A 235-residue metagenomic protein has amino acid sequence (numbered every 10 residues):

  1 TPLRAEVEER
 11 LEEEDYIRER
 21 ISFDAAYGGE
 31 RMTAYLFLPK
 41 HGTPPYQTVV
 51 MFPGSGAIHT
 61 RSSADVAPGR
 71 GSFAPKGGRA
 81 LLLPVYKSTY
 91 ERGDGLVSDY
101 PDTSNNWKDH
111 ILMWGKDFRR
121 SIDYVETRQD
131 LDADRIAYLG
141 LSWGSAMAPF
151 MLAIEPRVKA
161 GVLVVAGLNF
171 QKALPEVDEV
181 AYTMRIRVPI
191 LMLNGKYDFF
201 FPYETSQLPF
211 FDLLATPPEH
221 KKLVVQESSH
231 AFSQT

Functional and structural regions predicted by a protein language model:
P2-T43: N-terminal cap/lid segment of alpha/beta-hydrolase-fold proteins
T33-A34, P44-G56: Short beta-strand element of the alpha/beta-hydrolase
F52-E126, F170-A173: Cap/lid segment of the alpha/beta-hydrolase catalytic domain
R119-R185: Primarily recognizes the serine-hydrolase "nucleophile elbow" in alpha/beta-hydrolase and SGNH/GDSL folds
I186, M192-N194: Short beta-strand/loop motif that positions the catalytic acidic residue of the alpha/beta-hydrolase fold
K196-F199, S228-S229: Acidic beta-to-alpha connecting loop that harbors the catalytic carboxylate
F199-S206: Conserved alpha/beta-hydrolase "acid-adjacent" motif
P217-T235: C-terminal catalytic histidine-bearing segment of alpha/beta-hydrolase fold enzymes
